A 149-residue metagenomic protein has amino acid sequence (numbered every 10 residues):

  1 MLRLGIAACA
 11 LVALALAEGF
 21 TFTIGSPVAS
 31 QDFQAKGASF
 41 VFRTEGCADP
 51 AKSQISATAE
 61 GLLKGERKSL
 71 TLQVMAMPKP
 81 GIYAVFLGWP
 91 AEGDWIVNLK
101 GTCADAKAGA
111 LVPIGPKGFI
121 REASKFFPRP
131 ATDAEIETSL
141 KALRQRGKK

Functional and structural regions predicted by a protein language model:
M1, A17-E18: Absolute protein N-terminus
M1-A8: Sec-dependent signal peptide recognition, specifically the positively charged N-region followed immediately by
C9-A17: Hydrophobic h-region of N-terminal signal peptides that target proteins for export in Gram-negative bacteria
E18-K149: N-terminal soluble domains immediately following signal/targeting peptides that reside in extracytoplasmic
